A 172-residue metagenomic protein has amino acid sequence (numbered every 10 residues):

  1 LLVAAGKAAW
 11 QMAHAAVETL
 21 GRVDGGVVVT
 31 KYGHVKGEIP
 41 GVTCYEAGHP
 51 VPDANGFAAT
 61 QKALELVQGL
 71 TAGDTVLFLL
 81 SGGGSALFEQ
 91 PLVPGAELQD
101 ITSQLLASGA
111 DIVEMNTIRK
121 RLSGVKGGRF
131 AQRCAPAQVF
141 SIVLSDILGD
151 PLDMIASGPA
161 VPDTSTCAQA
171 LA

Functional and structural regions predicted by a protein language model:
L1-S81, S85-A172: Non-transmembrane, aqueous-exposed alpha-helical and coiled segments at domain scale
